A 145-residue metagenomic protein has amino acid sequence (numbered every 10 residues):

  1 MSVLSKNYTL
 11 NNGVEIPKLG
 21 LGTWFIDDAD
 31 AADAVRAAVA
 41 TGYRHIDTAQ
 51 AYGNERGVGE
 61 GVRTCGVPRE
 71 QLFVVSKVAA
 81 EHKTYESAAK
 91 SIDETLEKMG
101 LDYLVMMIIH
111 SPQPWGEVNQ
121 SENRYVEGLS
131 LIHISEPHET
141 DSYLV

Functional and structural regions predicted by a protein language model:
M1-L72, A89-K90, D102: N-terminal binding-site loop/beta-alpha segment at the start of enzyme catalytic domains that lines or forms
F25-D27, Y52, H82, H110-G116: Feature marks short, surface-exposed loop/turn motifs that line or immediately flank catalytic pockets and channel
I26, V78, P137: Hydrophobic pocket-lining residues within nucleotide cofactor-binding pockets
T48-Q50, M107-I108, S142: Catalytic beta/alpha-barrel core
E70-H82, Y103-P112: A short, structured active-site edge motif that brings together acidic residues
Y85-M99, V105-I108, Q113-G128: Glycine/small-residue-rich loop that forms an oxyanion/phosphate-binding "nest" at active or ligand-binding sites
I132-V145: Residue-level detector of conserved catalytic or cofactor/ligand-binding positions in enzyme active sites
